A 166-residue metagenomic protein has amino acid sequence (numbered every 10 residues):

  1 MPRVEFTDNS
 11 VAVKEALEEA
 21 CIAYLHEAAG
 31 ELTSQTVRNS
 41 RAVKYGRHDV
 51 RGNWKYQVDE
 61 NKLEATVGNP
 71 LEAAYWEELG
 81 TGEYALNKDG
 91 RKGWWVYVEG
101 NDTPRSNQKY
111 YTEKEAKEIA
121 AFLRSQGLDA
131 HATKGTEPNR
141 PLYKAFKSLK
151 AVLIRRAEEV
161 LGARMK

Functional and structural regions predicted by a protein language model:
M1-A74, E78-K166: Short, Lys/Arg-rich flexible segments
